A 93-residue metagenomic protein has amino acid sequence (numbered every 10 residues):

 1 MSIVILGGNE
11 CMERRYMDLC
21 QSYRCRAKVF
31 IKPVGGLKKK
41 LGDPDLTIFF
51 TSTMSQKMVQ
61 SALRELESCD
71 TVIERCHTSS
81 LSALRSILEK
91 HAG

Functional and structural regions predicted by a protein language model:
M1-R24: Short, charged N-terminal beta->alpha structural module
L6-G8, K32, T78: Cofactor-binding loop segments of dinucleotide-utilizing enzymes, especially the Rossmann-like FAD- and NAD(P)+-binding
G8-E10, D18, L41, I87-K90: Catalytic phosphate/metal-binding cores of nucleic-acid and nucleotide-processing enzymes, i.e., regions that mediate
R24-K40: A short, well-structured beta->alpha microelement
P44: An anion/phosphate-binding loop that grips the pyrophosphate of nucleotide cofactors and donors
S52-T53: Short glycine-/small-residue-rich Rossmann-like dinucleotide-binding loops
E67-G93: Ser/Thr/Gly-rich flexible loops in soluble cytosolic domains mediating phosphotransfer, phosphorylation
